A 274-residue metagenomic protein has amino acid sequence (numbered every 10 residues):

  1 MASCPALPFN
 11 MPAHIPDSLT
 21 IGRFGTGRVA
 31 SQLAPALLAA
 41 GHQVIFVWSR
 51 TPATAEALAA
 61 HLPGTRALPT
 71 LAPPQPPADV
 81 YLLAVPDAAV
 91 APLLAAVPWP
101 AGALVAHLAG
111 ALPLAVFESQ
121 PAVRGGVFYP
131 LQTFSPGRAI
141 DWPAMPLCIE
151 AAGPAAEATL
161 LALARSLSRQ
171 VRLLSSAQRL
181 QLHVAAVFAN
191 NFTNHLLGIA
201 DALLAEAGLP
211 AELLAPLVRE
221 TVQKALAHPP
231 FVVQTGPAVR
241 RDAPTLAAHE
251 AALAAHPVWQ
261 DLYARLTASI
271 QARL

Functional and structural regions predicted by a protein language model:
S3-T70: NAD(P)+-binding Rossmann beta1-loop-alpha1 motif at the extreme N-terminus of oxidoreductases
I15-S18, G102, A144: Phosphate-coordination loops involved in phosphoryl transfer and adenosine-cofactor binding
W48, A186-A189, T193, Y263 (+1 more regions): Amphipathic, non-transmembrane alpha-helical scaffold segments
W48, P52, E56, A60-A139: Rossmann-like NAD(P)(H) cofactor-binding subdomain of soluble oxidoreductases
T54-H61, S119-A122, A139-L226: Internal alpha-helical scaffold of NAD(P)-dependent oxidoreductase catalytic cores
L131-A139, G153, E206, F231 (+1 more regions): Predominantly flavin-linked oxidoreductase catalytic cores and closely associated redox partners
R219-L274: Interdomain hinge/lid region at the active-site interface of Rossmann-like NAD(P)-dependent oxidoreductases
